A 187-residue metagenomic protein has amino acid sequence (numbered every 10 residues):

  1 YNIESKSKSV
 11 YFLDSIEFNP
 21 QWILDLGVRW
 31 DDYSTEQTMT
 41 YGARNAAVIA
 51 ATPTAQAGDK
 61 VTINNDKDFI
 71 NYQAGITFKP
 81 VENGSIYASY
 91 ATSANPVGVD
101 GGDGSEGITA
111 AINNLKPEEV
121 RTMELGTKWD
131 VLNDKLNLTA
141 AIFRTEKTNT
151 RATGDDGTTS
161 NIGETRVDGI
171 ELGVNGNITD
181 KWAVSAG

Functional and structural regions predicted by a protein language model:
Y1-V81: Signature of Gram-negative outer-membrane beta-barrel scaffolds
L13-E17, G75-K79, G126-D130, G173-N175 (+1 more regions): Transmembrane beta-barrel domains of outer membrane proteins
I16, G27, Y33, G102 (+2 more regions): Intrinsically disordered, low-complexity regions of eukaryotic proteins
V28, S89, G187: Surface loops and adjacent helix of pleckstrin homology
E36-N45, G98-A111, T150-G157: Outer-membrane beta-barrel translocator domains and adjoining extracellular loop/strand segments of Gram-negative
S85-Y87, A91, N114-I170, V174-V184: Membrane-embedded beta-barrel scaffold of Gram-negative outer-membrane proteins
S93-P96: Acidic glycine-/aspartate-rich tracts in secreted/extracellular proteins
